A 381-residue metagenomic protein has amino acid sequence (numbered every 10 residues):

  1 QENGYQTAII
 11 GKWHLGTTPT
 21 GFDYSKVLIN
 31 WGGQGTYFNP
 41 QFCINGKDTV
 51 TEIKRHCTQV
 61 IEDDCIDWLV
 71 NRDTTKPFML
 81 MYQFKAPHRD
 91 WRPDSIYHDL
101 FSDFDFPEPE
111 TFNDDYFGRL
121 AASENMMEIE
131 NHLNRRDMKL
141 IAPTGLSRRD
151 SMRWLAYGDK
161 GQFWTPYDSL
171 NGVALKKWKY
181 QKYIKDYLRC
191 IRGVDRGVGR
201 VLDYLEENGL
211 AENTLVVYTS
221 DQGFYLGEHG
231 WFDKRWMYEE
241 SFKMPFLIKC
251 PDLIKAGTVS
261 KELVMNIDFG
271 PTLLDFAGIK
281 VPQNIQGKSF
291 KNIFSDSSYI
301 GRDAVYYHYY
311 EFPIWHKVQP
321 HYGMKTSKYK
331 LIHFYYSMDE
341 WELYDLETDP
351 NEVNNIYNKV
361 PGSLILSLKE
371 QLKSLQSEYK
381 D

Functional and structural regions predicted by a protein language model:
Q1-H14, E52-K54, T58-I61, D67-W68: Long, well-ordered early-domain segments
Q1-I9, P19-T20, Y24-N45, S377: Active-site segment of extracytoplasmic enzymes that catalyze sulfate/phosphate-ester chemistry
Q1-Y5, V70-T74, D203-E206, L274-G278 (+3 more regions): Sec-exported extracytoplasmic/periplasmic mature domains
N3-A8, F22-D23, D73-L80, L210-V216 (+2 more regions): Loop/turn elements at helix/coil->beta-strand transitions in domains of secreted/extracellular proteins
I9, T18, C57, I61 (+9 more regions): Stable alpha-helical elements in mature extracytoplasmic
G21-Y24, I29-G33, V50, D90 (+5 more regions): C-terminal cap/loop subdomain of S1 sulfatases and analogous C-terminal strand-loop tails that border
N30-I53, V70-T75, M81-V264, F276-N284 (+3 more regions): Active-site-proximal cap/lid insertion segments
D349: Intrinsically disordered, low-complexity polar regions and short flexible loop motifs
